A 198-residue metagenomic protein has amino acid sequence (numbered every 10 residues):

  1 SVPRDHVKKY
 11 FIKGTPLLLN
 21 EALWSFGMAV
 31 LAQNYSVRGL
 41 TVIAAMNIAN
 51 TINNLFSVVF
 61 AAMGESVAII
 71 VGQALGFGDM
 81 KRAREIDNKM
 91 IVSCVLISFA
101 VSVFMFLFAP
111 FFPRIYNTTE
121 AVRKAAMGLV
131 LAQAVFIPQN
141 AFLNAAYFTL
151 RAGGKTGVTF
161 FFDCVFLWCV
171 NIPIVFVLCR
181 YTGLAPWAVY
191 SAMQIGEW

Functional and structural regions predicted by a protein language model:
S1-T15, V71-F136, L178-W198: Short alpha-helical transmembrane segments in multi-pass integral membrane proteins
V2-V30, L55, V59, M63 (+3 more regions): Hydrophobic faces of transmembrane alpha-helices in multi-pass small-molecule transporters and flippases across diverse
N20, W24, M28, S57 (+6 more regions): Alpha-helical transmembrane segments of multipass membrane proteins
A22-T51, L55, Q73, F111-E120 (+1 more regions): Helix-terminus/linker motif at the lipid-water interface of multi-pass membrane proteins
A29-N34, L55, V103, A145-T149 (+2 more regions): Alpha-helical transmembrane segments of multipass membrane proteins
T41-V42, T156-V158, A185-P186: Membrane-helix interface segments
A45-A109, N140-T159: Small-residue-rich hydrophobic transmembrane alpha-helices
A61-G64, Q133-A152, V158-V170, I174 (+1 more regions): Short runs within selected transmembrane alpha-helices of multi-pass transporters and secretion channels
